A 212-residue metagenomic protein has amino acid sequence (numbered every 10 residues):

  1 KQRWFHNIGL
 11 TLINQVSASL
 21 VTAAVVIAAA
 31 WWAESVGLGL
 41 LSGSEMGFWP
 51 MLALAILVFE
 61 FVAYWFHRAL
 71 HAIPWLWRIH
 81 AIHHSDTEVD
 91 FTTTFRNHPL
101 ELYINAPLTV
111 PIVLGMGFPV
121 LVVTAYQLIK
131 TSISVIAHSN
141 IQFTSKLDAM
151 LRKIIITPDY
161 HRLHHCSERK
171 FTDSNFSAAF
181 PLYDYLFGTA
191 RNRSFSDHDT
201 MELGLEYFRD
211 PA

Functional and structural regions predicted by a protein language model:
K1-W4: Membrane-interface helix-loop junction between the first two transmembrane segments
G9-V26, W32, G37-L41, E45-M201: Membrane-embedded catalytic scaffold of the fatty acid hydroxylase/desaturase
H198-A212: A membrane-cytosol interface segment of integral membrane proteins
